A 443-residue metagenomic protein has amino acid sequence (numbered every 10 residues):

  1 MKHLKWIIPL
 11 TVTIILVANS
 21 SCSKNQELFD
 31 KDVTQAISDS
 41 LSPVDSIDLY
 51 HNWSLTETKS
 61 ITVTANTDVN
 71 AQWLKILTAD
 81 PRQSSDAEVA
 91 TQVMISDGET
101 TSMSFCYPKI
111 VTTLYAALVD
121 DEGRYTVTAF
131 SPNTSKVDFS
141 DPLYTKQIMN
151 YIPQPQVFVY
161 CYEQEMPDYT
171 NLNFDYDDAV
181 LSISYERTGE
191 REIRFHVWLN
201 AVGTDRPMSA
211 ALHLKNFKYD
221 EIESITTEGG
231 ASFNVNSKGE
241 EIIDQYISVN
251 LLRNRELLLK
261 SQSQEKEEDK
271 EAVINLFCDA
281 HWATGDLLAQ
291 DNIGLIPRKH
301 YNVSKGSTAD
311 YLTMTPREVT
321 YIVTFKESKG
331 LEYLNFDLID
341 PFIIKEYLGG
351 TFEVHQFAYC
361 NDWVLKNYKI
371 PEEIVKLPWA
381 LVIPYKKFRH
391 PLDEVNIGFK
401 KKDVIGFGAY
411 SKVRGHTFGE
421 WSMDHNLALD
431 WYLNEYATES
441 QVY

Functional and structural regions predicted by a protein language model:
M1-I8: Bacterial N-terminal signal peptides that target proteins for export
A18-S21: C-terminal motif of bacterial Sec signal peptides marking the signal peptidase cleavage site
K24-Y169: Acidic/polar, low-complexity intrinsically disordered N-terminal segments immediately downstream of a Sec signal
E57-K59, R191-F195: Structural beta-strand segments of beta-rich domains
V69-S85, D205-I242, Y246-N250, R255-E256 (+3 more regions): Extended low-complexity, serine/threonine- and proline-enriched intrinsically disordered segments
T100-P108, D244-Y246, I322-F325: Exposed aromatic-hydrophobic patches
S248, R253-Y443: A eukaryote-biased signal for long
